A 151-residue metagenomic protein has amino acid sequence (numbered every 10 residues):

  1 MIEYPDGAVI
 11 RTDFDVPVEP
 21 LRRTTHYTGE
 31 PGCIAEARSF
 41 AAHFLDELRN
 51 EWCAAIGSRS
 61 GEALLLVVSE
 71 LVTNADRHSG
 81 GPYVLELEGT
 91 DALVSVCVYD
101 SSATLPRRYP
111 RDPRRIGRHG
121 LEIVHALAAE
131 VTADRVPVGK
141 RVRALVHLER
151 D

Functional and structural regions predicted by a protein language model:
M1-G29, D76-D151: Conserved beta-strand-loop-beta-strand hairpin that lines the nucleotide-binding pocket of ATP/GTP-utilizing enzymes
R22-H43: Short beta-to-alpha transition helix within the HATPase_c
S39, L45-S69: Conserved short strand/loop->alpha-helix "switch" segment adjacent to the catalytic nucleotide/phosphoryl-transfer site
V67, V72, D76-R77: Short, well-structured hydrophobic secondary-structure segments
